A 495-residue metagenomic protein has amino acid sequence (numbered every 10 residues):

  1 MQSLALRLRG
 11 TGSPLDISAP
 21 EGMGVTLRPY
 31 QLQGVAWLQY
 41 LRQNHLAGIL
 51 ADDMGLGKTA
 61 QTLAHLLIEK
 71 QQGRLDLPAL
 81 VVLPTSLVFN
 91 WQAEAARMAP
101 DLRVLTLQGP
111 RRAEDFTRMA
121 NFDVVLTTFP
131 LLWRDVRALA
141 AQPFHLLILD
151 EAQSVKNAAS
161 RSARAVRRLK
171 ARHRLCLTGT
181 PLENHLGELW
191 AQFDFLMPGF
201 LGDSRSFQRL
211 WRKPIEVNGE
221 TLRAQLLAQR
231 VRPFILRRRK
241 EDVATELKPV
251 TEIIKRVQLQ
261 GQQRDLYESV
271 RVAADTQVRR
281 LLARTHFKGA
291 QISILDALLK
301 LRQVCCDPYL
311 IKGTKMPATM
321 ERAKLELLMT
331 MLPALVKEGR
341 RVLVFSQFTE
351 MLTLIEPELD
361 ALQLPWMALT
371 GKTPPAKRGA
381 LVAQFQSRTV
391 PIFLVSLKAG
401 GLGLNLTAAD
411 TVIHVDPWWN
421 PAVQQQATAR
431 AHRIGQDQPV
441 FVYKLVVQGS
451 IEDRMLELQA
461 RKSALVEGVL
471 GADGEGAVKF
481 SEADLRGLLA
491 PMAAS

Functional and structural regions predicted by a protein language model:
Q2-E220, A228-S495: ASCE P-loop NTPase motor core, strongest for the SF2 helicase catalytic module
A224: Short, structured active-site-proximal loop/turn typified by the sulfatase FGly-forming signature C/S-X-P-X-R
